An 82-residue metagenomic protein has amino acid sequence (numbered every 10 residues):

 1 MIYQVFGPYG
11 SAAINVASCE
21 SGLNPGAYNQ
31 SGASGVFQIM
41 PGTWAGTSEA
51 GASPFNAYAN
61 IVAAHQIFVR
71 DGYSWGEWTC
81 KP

Functional and structural regions predicted by a protein language model:
M1-L23: Export/targeting segments at the very N-terminus of extracytoplasmic proteins
V5-G10, Y28-A33, S53-I61: Solvent-exposed, acidic/flexible segments
A17-S21, I39-G42, K81: Active-site-proximal beta-strand/loop segments in catalytic clefts of secreted hydrolases
S21-Y28, D71-E77: Secretory-pathway/luminal and periplasmic proteins that interact with or process carbohydrate-rich
P25, T47-G51: Short amphipathic alpha-helical interaction patches enriched in hydrophobic/aromatic residues with interspersed Lys/Arg
S31-S48: Substrate-binding/active-site groove segments that recognize and process beta-1,4-linked N-acetyl-hexosamine
G42-W44, A52-P82: Compact alpha-helical subdomains of small soluble proteins
